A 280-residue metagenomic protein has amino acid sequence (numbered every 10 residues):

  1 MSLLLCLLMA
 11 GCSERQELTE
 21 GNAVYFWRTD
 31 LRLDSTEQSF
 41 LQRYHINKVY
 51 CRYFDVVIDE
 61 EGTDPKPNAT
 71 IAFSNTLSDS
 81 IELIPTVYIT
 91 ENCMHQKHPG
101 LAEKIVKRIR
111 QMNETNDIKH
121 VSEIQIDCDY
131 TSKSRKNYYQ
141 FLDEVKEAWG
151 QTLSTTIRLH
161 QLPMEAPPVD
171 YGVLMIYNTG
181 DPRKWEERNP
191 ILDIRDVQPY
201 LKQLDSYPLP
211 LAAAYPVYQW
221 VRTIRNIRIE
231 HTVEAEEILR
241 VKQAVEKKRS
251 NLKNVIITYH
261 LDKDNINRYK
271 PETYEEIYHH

Functional and structural regions predicted by a protein language model:
M1-L4: Sec-dependent signal peptide recognition, specifically the positively charged N-region followed immediately by
M9-G11: C-terminal motif of bacterial Sec signal peptides marking the signal peptidase cleavage site
E17-T19, A23-W27, D55-M175: Chitinase-like catalytic core of GlcNAc-active glycosidases
L31, Y44, H95-E103, S132-Y139 (+3 more regions): Soluble non-cytosolic domains of exported or imported proteins
R32-I58, T115-D117: Catalytic domains of carbohydrate-active enzymes, especially glycoside hydrolases
K48-Y50, Q125, V173, I257: Conserved beta-strand positions in the central sheet of alpha/beta enzyme cores
K136, Q140-T223: Substrate-binding surface in catalytic domains of secreted glycosidases
Y218-W220, R225-H280: Substrate-binding cleft of secreted/luminal carbohydrate-active enzymes
